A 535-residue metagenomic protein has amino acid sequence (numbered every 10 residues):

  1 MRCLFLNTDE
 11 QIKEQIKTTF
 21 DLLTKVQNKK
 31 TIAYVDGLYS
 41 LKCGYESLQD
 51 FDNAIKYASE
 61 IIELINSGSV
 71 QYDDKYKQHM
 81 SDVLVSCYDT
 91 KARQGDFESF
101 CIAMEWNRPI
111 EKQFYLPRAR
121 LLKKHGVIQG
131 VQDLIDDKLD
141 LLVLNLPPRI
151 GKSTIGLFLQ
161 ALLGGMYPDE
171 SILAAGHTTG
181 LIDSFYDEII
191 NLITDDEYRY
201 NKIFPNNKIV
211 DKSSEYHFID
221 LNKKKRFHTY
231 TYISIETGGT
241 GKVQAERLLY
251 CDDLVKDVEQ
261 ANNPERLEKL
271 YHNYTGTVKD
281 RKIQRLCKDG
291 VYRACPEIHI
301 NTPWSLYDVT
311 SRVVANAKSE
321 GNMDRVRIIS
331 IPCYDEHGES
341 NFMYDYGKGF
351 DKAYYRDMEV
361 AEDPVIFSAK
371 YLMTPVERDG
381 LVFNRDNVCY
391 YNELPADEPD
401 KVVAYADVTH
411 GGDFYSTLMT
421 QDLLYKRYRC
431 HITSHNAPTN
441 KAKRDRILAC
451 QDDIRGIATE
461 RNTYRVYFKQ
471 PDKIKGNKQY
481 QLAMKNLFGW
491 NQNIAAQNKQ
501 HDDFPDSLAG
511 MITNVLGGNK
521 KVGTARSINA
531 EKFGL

Functional and structural regions predicted by a protein language model:
R2-L141: Pre-P-loop entry segment of helicase/translocase ATPase cores
L139-L159: Walker A/P-loop
A175-E236: Conserved nucleotide-state-sensing and coupling region of NTP-binding domains
S213-T277: Conserved RecA-like ASCE ATPase "motif II neighborhood" in helicase/translocase motors
F227-I235, D400-H410: Two-metal-ion RNase H-like nuclease active-site motif
L248-H337: Signature of the SF2 helicase/ATPase Hel1-core->accessory helical subdomain module
G338-A406: ATPase catalytic-site recognition across NTP-hydrolyzing enzymes
F414-L535: C-terminal nuclease/phosphodiesterase catalytic domains that cleave nucleic-acid phosphodiester bonds
